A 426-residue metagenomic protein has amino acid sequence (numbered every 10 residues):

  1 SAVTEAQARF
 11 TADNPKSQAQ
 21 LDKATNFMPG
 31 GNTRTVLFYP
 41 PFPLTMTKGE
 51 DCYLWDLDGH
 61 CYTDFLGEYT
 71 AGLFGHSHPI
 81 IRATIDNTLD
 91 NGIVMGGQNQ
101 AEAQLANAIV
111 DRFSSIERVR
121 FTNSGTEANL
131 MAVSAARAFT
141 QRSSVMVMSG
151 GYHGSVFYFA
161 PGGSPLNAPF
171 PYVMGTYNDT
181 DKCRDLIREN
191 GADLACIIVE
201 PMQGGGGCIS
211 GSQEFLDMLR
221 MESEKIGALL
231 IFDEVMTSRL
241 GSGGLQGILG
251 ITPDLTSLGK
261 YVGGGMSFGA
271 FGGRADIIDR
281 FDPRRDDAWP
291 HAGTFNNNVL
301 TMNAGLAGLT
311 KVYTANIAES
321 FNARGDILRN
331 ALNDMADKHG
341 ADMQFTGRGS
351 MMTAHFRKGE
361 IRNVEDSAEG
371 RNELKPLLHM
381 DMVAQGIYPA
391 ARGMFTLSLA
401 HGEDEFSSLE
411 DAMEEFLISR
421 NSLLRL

Functional and structural regions predicted by a protein language model:
A2-K48: Active-site-adjacent loop/helix segments that line or gate small-molecule/cofactor pockets in enzymes
R9, G308-N330, E365-N372: Structural signature of PLP-dependent enzymes
C61-F139: Glycine-rich loop-to-alpha-helix module at the N-terminal edge of alpha/beta enzyme cores
Q104-C196, E214, R329: PLP-dependent aspartate aminotransferase-fold enzymes
E200-Q213, G227-L249, L255: Conserved PLP phosphate-binding loop immediately N-terminal to the Schiff-base lysine helix in PLP-dependent enzymes
I251-F281, N297-M302: Active-site PLP attachment segment
Y313-A315, A323, D381-L426: PLP-dependent enzyme catalytic core of the Aspartate aminotransferase-like
D326-N330, H339-L377: Conserved PLP-binding catalytic core of the aspartate aminotransferase-like
